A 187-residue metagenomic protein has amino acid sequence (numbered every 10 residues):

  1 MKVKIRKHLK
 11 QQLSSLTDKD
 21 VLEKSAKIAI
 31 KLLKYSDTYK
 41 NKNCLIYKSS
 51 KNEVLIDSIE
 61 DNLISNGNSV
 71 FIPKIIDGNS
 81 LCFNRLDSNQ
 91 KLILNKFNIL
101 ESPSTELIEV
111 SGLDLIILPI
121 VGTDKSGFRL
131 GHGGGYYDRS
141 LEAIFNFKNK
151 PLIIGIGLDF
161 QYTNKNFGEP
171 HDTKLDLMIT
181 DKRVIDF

Functional and structural regions predicted by a protein language model:
M1-G112: N-terminal active-site beta-alpha-beta segment that forms phosphate/nucleotide-binding and substrate-recognition loops
K4, Q11, S111-I116, K125-F128 (+1 more regions): Surface-exposed, charge/polar-rich loops and edge strands
K48, I120, K182: Glycine-rich, N-terminal phosphate-binding loop of Rossmann-like dinucleotide-binding domains
S50-N52, V121-K125: Short glycine-rich anion-binding loops that position phosphate/pyrophosphate groups of nucleotides and phosphorylated
G78-N84, F128-L130, I153: Short, well-ordered strand-loop elements centered on a beta-strand within folded domains, enriched for acidic residues
S102, P119-V121: A structured binding-face within diverse protein domains that lines the active/interaction site
